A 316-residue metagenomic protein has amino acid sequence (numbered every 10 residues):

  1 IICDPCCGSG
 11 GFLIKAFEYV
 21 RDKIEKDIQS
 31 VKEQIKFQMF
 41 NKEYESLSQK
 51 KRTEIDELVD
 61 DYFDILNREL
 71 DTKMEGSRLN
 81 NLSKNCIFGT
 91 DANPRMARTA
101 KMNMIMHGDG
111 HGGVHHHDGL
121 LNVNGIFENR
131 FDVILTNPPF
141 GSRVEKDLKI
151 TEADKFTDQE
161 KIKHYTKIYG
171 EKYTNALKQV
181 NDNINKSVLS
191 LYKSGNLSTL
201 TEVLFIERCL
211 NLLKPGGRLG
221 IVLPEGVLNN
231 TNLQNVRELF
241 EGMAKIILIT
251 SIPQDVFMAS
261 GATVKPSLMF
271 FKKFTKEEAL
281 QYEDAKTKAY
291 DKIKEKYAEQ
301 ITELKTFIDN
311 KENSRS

Functional and structural regions predicted by a protein language model:
I1-T136, G141-D158, L223-G226, T231 (+2 more regions): Conserved S-adenosyl-L-methionine
E128, V133-S316: A conserved structural/catalytic subdomain of Rossmann-like adenosyl-cofactor enzymes
